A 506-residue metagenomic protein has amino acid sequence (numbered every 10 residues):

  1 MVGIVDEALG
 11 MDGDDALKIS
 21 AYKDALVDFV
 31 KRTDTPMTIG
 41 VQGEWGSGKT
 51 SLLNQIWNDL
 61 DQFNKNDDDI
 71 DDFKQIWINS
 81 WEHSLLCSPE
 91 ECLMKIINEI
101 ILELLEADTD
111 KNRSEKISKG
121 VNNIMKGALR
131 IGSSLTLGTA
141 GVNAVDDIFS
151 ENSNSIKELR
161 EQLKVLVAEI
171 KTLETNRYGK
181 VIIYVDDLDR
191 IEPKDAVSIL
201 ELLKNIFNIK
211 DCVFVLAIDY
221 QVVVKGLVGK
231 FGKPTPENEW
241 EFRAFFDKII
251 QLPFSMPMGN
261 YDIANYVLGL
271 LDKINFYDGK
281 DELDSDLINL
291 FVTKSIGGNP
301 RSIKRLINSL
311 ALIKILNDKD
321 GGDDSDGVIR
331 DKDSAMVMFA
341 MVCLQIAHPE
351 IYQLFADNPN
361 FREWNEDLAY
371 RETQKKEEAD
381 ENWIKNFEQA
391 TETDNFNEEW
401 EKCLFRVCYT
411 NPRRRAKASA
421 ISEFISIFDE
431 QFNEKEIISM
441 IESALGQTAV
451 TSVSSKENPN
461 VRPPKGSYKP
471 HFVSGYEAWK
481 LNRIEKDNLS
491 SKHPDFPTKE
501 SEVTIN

Functional and structural regions predicted by a protein language model:
M1-S20, D24-T35, I39, S47 (+10 more regions): The feature marks long, low-complexity, polar/acidic/proline-rich intrinsically disordered regions embedded in large
E44: P-loop (Walker A) phosphate-binding loop of NTP-binding proteins
I76-L86: A short hydrophobic beta-strand->loop->alpha-helix junction that borders the nucleotide-binding pocket of P-loop NTPases
C87-E106: Conserved NTP-binding/hydrolysis module of P-loop NTPases
E90, I148-V165: Short glycine-rich substrate-engagement loop in P-loop NTPases that contacts/grips substrate
Y178-P193: Conserved P-loop NTPase "ATPase switch" module shared by AAA+ and STAND
V213-I218: Structural recognition of the conserved hydrophobic beta-strand(s) that form the central parallel beta-sheet of P-loop
V223-D247: Short regulatory helix/loop adjacent to the ATP-binding pocket of P-loop NTPases
